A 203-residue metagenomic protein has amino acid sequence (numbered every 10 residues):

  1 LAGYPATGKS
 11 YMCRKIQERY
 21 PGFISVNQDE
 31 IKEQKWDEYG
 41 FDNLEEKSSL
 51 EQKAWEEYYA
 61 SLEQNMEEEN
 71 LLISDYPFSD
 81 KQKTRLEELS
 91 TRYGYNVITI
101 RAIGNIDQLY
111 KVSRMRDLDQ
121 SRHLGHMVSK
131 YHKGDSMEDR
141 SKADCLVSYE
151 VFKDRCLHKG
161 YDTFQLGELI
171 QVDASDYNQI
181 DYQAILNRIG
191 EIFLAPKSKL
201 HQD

Functional and structural regions predicted by a protein language model:
L1: Hydrophobic anchor at the beta1->P-loop junction of P-loop NTPases
Y4-P5: The conserved Walker
G8: Conserved glycine(s) of the Walker
Y11-E67: Conserved substrate/cofactor phosphate-moiety recognition/catalytic segment in nucleotide-dependent phosphotransferases
S25, V97-T99, L169-V172: Conserved beta-strand scaffold positions in the cores of enzyme catalytic domains, especially in NTP/NDP-utilizing
E68-S74, I98: Loop/turn-to-beta-strand initiation segments
Y93-R116: Conserved phosphate-donor/acceptor-positioning beta-strand/loop module used by diverse small-molecule
D119-I180, D203: Small-molecule kinase domains that catalyze NTP-dependent phosphoryl transfer to phosphate-bearing small molecules
